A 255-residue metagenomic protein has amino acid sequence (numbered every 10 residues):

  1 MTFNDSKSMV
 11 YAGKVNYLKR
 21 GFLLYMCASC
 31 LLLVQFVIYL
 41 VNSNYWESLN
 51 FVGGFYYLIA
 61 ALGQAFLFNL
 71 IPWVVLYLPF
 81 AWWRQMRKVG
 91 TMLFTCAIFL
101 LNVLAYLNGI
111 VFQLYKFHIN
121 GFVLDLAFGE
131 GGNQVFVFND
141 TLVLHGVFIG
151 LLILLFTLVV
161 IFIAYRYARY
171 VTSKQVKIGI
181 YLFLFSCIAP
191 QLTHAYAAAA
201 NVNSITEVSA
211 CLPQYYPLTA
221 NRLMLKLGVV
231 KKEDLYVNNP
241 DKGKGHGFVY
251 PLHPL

Functional and structural regions predicted by a protein language model:
T2-R222: Transmembrane and membrane-interface helices of multi-pass, inner-membrane envelope-modifying transferases
P217-L255: Soluble catalytic regions of membrane-associated enzymes that act on cell-envelope and secretory-pathway components
